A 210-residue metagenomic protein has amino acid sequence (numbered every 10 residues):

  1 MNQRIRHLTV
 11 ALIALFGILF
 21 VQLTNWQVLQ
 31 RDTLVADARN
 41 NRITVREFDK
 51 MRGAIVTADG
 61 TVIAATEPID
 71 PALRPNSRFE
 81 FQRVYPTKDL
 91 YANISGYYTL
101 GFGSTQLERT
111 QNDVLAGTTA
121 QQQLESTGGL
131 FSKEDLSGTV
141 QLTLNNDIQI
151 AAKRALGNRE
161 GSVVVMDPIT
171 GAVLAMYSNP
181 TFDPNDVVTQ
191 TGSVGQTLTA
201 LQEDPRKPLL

Functional and structural regions predicted by a protein language model:
M1-L210: Periplasmic/cell-envelope proteins involved in peptidoglycan metabolism and beta-lactam response
